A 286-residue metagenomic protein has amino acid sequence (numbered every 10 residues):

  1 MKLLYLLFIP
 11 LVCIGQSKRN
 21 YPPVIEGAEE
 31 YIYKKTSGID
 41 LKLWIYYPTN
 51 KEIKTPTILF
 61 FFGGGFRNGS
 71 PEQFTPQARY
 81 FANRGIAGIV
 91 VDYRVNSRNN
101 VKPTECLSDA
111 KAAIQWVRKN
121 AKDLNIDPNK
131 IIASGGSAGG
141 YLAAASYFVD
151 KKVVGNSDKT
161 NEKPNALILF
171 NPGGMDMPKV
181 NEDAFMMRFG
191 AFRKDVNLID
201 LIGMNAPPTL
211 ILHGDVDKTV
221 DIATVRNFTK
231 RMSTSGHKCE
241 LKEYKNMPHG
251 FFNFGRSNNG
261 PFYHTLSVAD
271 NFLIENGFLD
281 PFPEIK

Functional and structural regions predicted by a protein language model:
S17-I53: N-terminal cap/lid segment of alpha/beta-hydrolase-fold proteins
Y31, E72, A112-D183, R193-L198: Primarily recognizes the serine-hydrolase "nucleophile elbow" in alpha/beta-hydrolase and SGNH/GDSL folds
W44, R226, S233-K286: C-terminal catalytic histidine-bearing segment of alpha/beta-hydrolase fold enzymes
K54-G64: Short beta-strand element of the alpha/beta-hydrolase
P71-V90: Short amphipathic alpha-helix adjacent to the substrate-entry channel of hydrolases
V101-K122, S267: Alpha/beta-hydrolase active-site loop
I211-H213, D217: Short beta-strand/loop motif that positions the catalytic acidic residue of the alpha/beta-hydrolase fold
K218-T224: Conserved alpha/beta-hydrolase "acid-adjacent" motif
